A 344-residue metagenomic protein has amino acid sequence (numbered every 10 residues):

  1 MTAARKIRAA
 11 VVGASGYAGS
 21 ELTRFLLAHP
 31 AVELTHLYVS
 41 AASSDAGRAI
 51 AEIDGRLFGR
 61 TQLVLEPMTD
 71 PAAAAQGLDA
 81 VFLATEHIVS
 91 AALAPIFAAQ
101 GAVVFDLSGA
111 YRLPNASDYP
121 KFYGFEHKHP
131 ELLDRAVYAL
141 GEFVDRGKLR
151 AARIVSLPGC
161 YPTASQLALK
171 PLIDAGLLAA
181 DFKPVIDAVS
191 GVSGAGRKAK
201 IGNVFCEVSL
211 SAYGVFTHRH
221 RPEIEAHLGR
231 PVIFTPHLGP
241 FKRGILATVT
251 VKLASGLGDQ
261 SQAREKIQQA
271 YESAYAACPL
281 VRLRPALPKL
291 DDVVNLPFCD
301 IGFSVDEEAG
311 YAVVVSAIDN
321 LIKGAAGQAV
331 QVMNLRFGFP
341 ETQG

Functional and structural regions predicted by a protein language model:
T2-E207, S211-Y213, S304-E307: N-terminal Rossmann-like NAD(P) cofactor-binding subdomain of oxidoreductases, focused on the glycine-rich
Y17, R135, T163-L167, V215-E223 (+4 more regions): Conserved active-site and cofactor/substrate-binding residues in soluble primary-metabolism enzymes
T23, Q166-I173, R221-E225, Q268 (+2 more regions): Predominant activation on well-ordered alpha-helical scaffold segments within soluble catalytic domains
F25, H29, A175, H227 (+2 more regions): Change "in soluble alpha/beta enzymes" to "in soluble alpha/beta proteins
L34, D181-I186, I233, L280-R284 (+1 more regions): A short coil-to-beta-strand element that immediately follows conserved catalytic motifs
A74, G202-V294: Contiguous C-terminal substrate-recognition/catalytic subdomains in enzyme active sites
A152, G244-T248, V313: Short, solvent-exposed beta-strand edge segments and adjacent coil->beta transition regions
T250-G344: C-terminal active-site/capping subdomain that shapes the small-molecule cofactor and substrate pocket of enzyme
